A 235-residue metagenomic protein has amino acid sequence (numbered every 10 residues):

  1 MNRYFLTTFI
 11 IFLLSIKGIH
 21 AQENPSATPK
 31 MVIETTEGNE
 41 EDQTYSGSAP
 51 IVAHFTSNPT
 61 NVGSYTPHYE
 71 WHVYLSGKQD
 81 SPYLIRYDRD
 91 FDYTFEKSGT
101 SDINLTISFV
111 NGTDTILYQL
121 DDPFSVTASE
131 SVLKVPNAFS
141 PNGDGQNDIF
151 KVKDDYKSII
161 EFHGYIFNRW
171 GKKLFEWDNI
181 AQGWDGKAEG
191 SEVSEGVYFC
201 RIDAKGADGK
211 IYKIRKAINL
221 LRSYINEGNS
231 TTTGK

Functional and structural regions predicted by a protein language model:
M1-S26: Bacterial Sec-dependent N-terminal signal peptides
A21-E34, S125-S129: Proline/serine/threonine-rich low-complexity linkers at boundaries of modular beta-sandwich domains
Y45, A49, A53-P59, F124-K235: Short loop/turn motifs at secondary-structure boundaries
N61-E70, I160-E161: Solvent-exposed loop segments of extracellular immunoglobulin-like
E70-S81, F167-K173: Change "in extracellular beta-sheet-rich domains … of secreted and cell-surface proteins" to "in beta-sheet-rich domains
P82-D102, G183-D185: Solvent-exposed segments in extracellular or luminal domains encompassing
S101-F109, G196-I202: Short, aromatic- and glycine-rich surface loops/edge beta-strands on solvent-exposed regions
S108-T115, K205-G209: Short, solvent-exposed loop/turn segments at the edges of extracellular beta-sandwich modules
